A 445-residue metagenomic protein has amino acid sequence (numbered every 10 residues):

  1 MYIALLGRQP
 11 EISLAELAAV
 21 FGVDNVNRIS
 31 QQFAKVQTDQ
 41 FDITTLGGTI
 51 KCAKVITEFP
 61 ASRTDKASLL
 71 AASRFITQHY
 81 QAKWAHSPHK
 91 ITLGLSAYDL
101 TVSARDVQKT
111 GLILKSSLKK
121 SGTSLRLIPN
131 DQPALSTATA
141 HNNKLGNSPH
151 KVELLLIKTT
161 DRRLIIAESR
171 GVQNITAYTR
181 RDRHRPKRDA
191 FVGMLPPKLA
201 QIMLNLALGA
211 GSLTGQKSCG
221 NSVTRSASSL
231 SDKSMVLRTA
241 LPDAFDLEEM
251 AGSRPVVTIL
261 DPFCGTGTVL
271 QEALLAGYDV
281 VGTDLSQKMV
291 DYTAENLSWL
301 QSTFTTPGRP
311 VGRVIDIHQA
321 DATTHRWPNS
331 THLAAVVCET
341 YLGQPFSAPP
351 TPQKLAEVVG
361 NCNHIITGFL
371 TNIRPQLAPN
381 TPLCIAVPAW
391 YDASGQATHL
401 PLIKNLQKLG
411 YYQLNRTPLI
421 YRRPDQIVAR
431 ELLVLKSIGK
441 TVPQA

Functional and structural regions predicted by a protein language model:
M1-V55, R63-A71, D99-I113, T137-E153 (+5 more regions): Class I S-adenosyl-L-methionine-dependent methyltransferase catalytic core
K66-H86: Short, charged beta->alpha transition segments
T110-D131: Extended, charged/glycine-rich binding lobes that contact polyanionic ligands
